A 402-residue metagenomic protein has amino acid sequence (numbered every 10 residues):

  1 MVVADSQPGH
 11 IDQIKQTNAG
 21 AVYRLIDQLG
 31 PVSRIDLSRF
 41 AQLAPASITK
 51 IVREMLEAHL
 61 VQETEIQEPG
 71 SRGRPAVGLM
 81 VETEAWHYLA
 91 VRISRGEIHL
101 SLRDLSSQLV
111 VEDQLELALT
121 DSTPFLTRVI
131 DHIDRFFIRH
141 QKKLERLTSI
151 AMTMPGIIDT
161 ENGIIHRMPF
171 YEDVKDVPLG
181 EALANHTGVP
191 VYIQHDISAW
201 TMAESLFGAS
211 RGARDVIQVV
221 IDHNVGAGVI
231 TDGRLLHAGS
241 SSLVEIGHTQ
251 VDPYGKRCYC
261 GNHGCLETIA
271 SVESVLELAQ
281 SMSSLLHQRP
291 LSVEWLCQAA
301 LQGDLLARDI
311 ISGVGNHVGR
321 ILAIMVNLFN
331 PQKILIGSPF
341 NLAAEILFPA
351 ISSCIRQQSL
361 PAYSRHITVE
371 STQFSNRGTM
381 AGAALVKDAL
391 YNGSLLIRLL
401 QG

Functional and structural regions predicted by a protein language model:
M1-E116, T120-R146, L266-G402: ATP-binding/phosphotransfer module of carbohydrate and carboxylate kinases, centering on a glycine-rich
Q28-L29, Y171, F207, D222: Short helix-capping/turn signature of helix-turn-helix
G78-M80, Y88-R92, L147-A151, V216-V220 (+2 more regions): Short glycine-aspartate micro-motif
D104, T160, I230: Short, acidic, Ser/Thr-enriched surface-loop or helix-capping motifs
D113-D215, E345-Q357: Glycine-rich phosphate-binding loop and adjoining helix at the ATP-binding site of ATP-dependent phosphoryl-transfer
H195, I221-H223, V272, S338-P339: Short secondary-structure boundary segments
G212-I269: Glycine-rich phosphate-binding loop of actin/hexokinase-like ATP-binding domains
